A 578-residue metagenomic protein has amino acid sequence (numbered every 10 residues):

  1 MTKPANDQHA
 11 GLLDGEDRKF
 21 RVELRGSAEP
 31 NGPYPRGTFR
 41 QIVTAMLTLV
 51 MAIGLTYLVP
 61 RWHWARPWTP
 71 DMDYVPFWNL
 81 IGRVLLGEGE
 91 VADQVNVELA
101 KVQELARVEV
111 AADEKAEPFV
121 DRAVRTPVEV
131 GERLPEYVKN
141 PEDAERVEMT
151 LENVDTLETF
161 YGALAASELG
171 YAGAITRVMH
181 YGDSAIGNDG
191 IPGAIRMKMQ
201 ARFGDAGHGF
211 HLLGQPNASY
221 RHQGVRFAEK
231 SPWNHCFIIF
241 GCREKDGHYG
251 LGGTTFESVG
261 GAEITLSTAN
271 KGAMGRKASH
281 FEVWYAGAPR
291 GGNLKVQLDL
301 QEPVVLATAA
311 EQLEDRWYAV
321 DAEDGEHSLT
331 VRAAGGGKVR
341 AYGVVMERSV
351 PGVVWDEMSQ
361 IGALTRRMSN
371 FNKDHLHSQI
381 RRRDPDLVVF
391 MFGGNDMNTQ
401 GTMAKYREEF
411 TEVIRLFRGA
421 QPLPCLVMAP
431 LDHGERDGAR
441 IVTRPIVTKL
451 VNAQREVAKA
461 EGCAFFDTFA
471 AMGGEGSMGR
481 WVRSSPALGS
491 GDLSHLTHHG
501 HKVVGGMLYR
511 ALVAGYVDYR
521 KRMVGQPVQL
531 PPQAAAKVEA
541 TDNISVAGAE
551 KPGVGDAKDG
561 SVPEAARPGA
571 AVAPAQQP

Functional and structural regions predicted by a protein language model:
T2-H180, A185-D356, R520-P578: N-terminal secretory targeting modules
R61, K373, D432-S545, Q577: Catalytic His-Asp segment of secreted/periplasmic serine-dependent ester chemistry enzymes
E152-S167, M368-I380, E408-L416, K449-V451 (+1 more regions): Alpha-helical scaffolding within the catalytic cores of extracellular/periplasmic polymer-degrading hydrolases
A163, S167, S184, A194-D205 (+8 more regions): Structured segments of extracytoplasmic/periplasmic soluble domains in secreted or envelope-associated proteins
R177-Y181, G187, G207-L212, V354-S359 (+4 more regions): Structural recognition of the beta-strand scaffold that forms the well-ordered cores of secreted hydrolase catalytic
F240-L266, N370-K405, H433: Oxyanion-hole/transition-state-stabilizing segment in secreted/luminal serine hydrolases and related acyltransferases
E357-N372, N398, L493: Acidic/histidine-rich helix-loop elements that form or flank divalent-metal/phosphate-binding sites at the catalytic
D384-G393, F410-R418, P424-L431, L450-N452: Conserved, well-ordered alpha-helix/loop/beta-strand core segments that scaffold catalytic motifs
